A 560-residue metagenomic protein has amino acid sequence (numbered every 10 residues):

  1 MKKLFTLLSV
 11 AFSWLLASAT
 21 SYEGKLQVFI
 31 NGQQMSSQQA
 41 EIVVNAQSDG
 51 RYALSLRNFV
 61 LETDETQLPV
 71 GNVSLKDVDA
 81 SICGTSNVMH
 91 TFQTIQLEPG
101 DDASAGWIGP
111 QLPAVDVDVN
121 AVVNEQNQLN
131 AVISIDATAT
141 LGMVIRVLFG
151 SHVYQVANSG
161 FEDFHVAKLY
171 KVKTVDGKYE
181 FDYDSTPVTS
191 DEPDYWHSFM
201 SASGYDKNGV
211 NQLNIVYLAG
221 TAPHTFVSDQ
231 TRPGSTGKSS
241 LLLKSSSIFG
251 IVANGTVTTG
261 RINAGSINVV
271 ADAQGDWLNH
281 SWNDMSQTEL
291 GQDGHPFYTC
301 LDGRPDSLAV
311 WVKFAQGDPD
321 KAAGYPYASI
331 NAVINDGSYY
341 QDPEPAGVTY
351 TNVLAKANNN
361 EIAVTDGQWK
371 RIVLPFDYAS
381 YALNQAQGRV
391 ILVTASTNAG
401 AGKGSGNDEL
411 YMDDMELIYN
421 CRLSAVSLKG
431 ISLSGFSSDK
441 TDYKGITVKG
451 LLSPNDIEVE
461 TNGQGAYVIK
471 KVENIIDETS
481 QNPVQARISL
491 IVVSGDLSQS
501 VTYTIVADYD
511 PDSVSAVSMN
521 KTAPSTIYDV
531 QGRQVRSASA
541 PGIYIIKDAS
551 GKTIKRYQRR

Functional and structural regions predicted by a protein language model:
M1-E23, G532: Bacterial Sec-dependent N-terminal signal peptides
K3, I543-R560: C-terminal tail/sorting-segment detector
A19-E23, Q34-A40, V73-I82, E125-A157 (+2 more regions): Edge beta-strand at a domain terminus
Q38, V44-V117, V123: Predominantly extracellular/secreted and cell-surface proteins with exposed, flexible low-complexity segments
L56, V310, S513-V517, G532 (+1 more regions): Terminal processing/anchoring signals of secreted or surface-associated proteins and related intramolecular
G150-P305, A309, Y325-D336, Y340-N420: Aromatic (Trp/Tyr/Phe) and Gly/Pro-enriched flexible surface segments
N420-A425, D508-R533: Residue-level detector of functionally pivotal "anchor" positions at catalytic/ligand-binding pockets or at interdomain
N420-D512: Beta-rich interaction/scaffold domains
